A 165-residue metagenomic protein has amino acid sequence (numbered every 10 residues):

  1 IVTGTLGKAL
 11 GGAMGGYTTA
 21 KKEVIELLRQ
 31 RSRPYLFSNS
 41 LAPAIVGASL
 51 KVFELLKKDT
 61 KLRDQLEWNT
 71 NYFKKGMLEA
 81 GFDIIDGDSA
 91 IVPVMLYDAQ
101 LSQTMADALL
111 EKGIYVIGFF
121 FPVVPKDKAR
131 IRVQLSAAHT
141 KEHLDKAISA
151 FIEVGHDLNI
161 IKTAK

Functional and structural regions predicted by a protein language model:
I1, Y17, I114-V116: Structural motif
T3, G7, G11-T60: Conserved core segment of the aminotransferase class I/II
G7, Y17, F82-I84, P122-P125: Replace "in large, NTP-powered and nucleic-acid-processing enzymes" with "in large, NTP-powered factors and other
T19, P93-M95, Q134-S136: Short hydrophobic/aromatic beta-strand micro-patches that form the beta-sheet surface supporting nucleotide- or nucleic
L36-L41, G81, G118-V123: Short beta-strand/turn micro-motifs at beta-sheet edges
P43, L50-Y115: Conserved PLP-dependent catalytic core of the aminotransferase class-I/II
E111-I114, V123-K165: PLP-dependent enzyme catalytic core of the Aspartate aminotransferase-like
